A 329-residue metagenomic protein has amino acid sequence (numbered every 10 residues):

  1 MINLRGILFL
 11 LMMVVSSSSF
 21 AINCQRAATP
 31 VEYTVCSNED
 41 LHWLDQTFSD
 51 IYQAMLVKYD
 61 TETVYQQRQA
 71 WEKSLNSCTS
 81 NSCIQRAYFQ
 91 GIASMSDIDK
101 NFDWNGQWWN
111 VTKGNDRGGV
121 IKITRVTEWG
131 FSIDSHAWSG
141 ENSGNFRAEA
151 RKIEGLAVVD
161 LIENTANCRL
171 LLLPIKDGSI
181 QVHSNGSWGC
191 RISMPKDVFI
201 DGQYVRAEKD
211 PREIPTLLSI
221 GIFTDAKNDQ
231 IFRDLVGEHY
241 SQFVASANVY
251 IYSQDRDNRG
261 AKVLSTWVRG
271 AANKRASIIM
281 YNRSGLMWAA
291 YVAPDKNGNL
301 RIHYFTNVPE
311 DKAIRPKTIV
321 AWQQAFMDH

Functional and structural regions predicted by a protein language model:
V14-S19: N-terminal signal peptide c-region/cleavage motif recognized by signal peptidases
N23-C24, V31-V64: Amphipathic, heptad-repeat alpha-helical segments
K73, A137-G178, I278-I279: Contiguous, well-ordered beta-strand patches that form the walls/edges of small beta-barrel/beta-sandwich domains
D99-V120, A157, E163, F199-Q230: Tryptophan-anchored aromatic micro-motifs
G114-I153, D229-D255, V263: N-terminal glycine/threonine-rich, aromatic-flanked beta-hairpin/loop signature
S187-I200, N282-M327: A short, surface-exposed interaction/processing loop segment used at functional sites
E208-R259, R301-H329: N-terminal domain-onset segments
Q254-Y281: Exposed beta-strand-loop-beta-strand "reactive/processing" segments of non-cytosolic proteins
